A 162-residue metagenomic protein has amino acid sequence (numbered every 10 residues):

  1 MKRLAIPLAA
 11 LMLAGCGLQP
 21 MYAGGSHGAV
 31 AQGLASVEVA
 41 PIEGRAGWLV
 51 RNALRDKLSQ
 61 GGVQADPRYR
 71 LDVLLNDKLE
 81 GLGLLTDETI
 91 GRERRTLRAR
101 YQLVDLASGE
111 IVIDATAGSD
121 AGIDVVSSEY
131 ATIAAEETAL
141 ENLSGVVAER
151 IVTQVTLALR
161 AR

Functional and structural regions predicted by a protein language model:
M1-L4: Positively charged n-region of N-terminal signal peptides that target proteins for export
L11-G15: C-terminal motif of bacterial Sec signal peptides marking the signal peptidase cleavage site
G17-P20: Bacterial signal peptide processing site
G25-R45: Post-signal peptide N-terminal segment of mature Sec-exported envelope proteins
I42-K57, V147: An acidic helix/loop motif centered on a single conserved Asp/Glu that marks catalytic or ligand-interacting sites
G61-T116, G122-T138: Surface-exposed short loop/turn segments
A131-R162: C-terminal/domain-edge helix-coil "capping" segments
